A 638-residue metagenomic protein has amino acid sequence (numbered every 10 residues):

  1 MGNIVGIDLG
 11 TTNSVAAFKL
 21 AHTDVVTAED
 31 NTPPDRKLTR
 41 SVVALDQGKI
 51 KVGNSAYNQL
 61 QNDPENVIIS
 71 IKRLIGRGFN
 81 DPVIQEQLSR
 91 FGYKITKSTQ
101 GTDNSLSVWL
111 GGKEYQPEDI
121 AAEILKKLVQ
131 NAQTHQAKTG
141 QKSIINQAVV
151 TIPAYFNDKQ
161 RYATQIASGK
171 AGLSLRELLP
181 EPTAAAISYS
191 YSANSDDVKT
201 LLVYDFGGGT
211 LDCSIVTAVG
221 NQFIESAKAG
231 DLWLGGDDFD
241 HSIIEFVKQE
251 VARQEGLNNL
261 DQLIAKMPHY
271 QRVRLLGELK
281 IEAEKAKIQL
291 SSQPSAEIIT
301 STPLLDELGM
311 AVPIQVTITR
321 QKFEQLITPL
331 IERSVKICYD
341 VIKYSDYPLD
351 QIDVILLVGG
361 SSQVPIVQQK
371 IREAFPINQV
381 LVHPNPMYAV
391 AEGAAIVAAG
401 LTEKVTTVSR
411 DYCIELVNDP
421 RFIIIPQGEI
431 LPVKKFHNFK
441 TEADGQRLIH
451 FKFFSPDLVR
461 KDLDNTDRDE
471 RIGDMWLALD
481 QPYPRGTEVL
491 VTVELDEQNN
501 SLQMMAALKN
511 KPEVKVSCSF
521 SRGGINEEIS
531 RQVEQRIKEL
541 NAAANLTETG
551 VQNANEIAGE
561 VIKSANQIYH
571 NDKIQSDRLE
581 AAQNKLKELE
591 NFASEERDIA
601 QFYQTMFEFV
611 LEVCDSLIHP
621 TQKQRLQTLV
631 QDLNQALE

Functional and structural regions predicted by a protein language model:
M1-E86, T96-T102, E114, E123 (+1 more regions): Oxyanion-binding/catalytic loops of NTP- or PPi-dependent enzymes
S89: Active-site metal-coordination/substrate-binding segment of hydrolases, especially metallo-dependent peptidases
L110: Juxtamembrane segments of multi-pass membrane glycosylation machinery that transfer sugars from lipid-linked donors
Q116-E118: Hydrophobic alpha-helical hairpins/lids featuring a short glycine-rich hinge
